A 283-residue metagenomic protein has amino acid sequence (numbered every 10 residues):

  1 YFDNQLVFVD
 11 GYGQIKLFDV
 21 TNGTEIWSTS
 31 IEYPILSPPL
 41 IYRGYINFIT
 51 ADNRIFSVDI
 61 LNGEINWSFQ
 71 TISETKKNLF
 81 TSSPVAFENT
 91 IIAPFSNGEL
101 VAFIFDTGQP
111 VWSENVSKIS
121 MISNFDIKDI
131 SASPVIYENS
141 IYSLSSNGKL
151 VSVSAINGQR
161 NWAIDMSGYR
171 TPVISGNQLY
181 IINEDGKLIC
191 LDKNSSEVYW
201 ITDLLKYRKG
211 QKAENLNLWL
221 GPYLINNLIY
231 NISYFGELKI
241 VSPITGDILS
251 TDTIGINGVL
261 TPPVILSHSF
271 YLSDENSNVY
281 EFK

Functional and structural regions predicted by a protein language model:
Y1-D3, E25-R43, I65-E88, P110-E138 (+3 more regions): Extracytoplasmic beta-rich repeat domains
Y1-G11, L17-D19, S28-T29: Post-signal-peptide, soluble extracytosolic/periplasmic N-terminal scaffold domains of envelope/secretory systems
D3, D10-G11, T50-A51, F95-S96 (+6 more regions): Structural signature of WD-repeat beta-propellers
D19-G23, D59-G63, I104-G108, S154-N157 (+3 more regions): Short loop/turn segments that connect beta-strands within beta-propeller blades
Q178-K193, E197, I201-I240: Loop/turn-rich, solvent-exposed surfaces of beta-rich toroidal or solenoidal domains
S195, L228, S233-S277, K283: C-terminal closing repeat unit and adjoining cap/tail of repeat-based domains
